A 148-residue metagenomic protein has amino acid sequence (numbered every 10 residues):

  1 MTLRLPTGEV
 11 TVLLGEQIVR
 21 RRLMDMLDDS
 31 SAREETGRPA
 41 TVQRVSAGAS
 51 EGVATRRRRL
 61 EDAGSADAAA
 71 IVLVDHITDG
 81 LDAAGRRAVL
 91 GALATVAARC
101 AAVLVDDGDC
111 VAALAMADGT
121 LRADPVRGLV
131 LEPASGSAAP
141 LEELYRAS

Functional and structural regions predicted by a protein language model:
M1-E34: Glycine-rich P-loop/Walker A and Walker A-like loops and their local beta1-loop-alpha1 context in P-loop NTPases
V10-V12, I71, A102-L104: Residue-level preference for the first positions of well-ordered beta-strands
G48-R58: Short glycine-rich substrate-engagement loop in P-loop NTPases that contacts/grips substrate
D62-A70: A short, proline-enriched helix->beta-strand linker immediately N-terminal to the Walker B motif in ABC-type P-loop
A68, G91-L114: Conserved catalytic loops of ABC-family nucleotide-binding domains
D75, D79-R86: ABC-family nucleotide-binding domains
A112, A123-S148: Conserved beta-strand-loop-alpha-helix hinge in the C-terminal portion of ABC ATPase nucleotide-binding domains
G119: Short, glycine/charged-rich "phosphate-handling" switch motifs in NTP-dependent and phosphotransfer domains
